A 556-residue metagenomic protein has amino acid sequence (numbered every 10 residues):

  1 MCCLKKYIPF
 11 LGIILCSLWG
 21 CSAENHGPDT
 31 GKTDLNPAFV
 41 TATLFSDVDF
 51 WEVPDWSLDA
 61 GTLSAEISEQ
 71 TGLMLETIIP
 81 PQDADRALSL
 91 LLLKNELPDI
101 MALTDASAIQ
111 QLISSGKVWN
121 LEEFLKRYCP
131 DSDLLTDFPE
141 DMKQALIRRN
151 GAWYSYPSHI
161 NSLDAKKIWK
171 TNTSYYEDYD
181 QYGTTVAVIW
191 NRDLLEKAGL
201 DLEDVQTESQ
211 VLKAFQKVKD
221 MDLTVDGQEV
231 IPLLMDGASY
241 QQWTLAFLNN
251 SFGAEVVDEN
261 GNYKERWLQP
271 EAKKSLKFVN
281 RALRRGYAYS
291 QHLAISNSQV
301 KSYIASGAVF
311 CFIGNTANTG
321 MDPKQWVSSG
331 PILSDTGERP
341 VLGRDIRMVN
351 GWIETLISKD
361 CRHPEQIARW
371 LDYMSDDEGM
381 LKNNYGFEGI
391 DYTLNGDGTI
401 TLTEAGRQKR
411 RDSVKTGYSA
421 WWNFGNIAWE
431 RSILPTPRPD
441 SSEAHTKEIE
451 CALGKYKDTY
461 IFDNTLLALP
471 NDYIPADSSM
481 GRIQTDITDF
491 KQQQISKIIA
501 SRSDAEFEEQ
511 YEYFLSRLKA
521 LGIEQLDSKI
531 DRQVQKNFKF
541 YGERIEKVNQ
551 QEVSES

Functional and structural regions predicted by a protein language model:
K5-E24: Sec-dependent N-terminal signal peptides of Gram-positive bacterial secreted proteins and lipoproteins
C21-D204, W243-L245, A254-D258, Y263-E265 (+1 more regions): Conserved N-terminal structural module of periplasmic/extracytoplasmic solute-binding proteins
A38-A42, T71-L75, N95-D99, G116-W119 (+6 more regions): Loop/turn elements at helix/coil->beta-strand transitions in domains of secreted/extracellular proteins
G61-I79, D193-G199, R266-H292, D335-G337 (+2 more regions): Extracytoplasmic/periplasmic ligand-capture domains
Q111, D236-D258, N280-L434: Extracytoplasmic/periplasmic substrate-binding proteins
N120-R149, F215-D222, D226-N262, I304 (+1 more regions): Carboxylate/His-rich catalytic cores and anion/metal-binding grooves
E122-K126, A152, P157-Y240, D258-Q299 (+5 more regions): Helix-loop-helix "hinge/cap" segment bordering the ligand-binding cleft or interdomain interface
G379-R502, E543-E546: Conserved small-residue motifs centered on glycine
